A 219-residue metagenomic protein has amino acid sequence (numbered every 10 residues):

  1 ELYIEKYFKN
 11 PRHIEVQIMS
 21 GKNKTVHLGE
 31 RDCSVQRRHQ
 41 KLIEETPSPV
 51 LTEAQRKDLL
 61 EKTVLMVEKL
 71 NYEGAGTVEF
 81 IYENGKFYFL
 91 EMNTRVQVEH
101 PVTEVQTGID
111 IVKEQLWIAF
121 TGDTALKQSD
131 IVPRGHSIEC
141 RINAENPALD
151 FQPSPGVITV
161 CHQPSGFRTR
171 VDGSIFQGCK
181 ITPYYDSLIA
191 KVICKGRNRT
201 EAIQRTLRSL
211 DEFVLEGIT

Functional and structural regions predicted by a protein language model:
E1-T219: ATP-dependent carboxylate activation and anion-phosphoryl transfer catalytic cores that bind Mg-ATP to form
